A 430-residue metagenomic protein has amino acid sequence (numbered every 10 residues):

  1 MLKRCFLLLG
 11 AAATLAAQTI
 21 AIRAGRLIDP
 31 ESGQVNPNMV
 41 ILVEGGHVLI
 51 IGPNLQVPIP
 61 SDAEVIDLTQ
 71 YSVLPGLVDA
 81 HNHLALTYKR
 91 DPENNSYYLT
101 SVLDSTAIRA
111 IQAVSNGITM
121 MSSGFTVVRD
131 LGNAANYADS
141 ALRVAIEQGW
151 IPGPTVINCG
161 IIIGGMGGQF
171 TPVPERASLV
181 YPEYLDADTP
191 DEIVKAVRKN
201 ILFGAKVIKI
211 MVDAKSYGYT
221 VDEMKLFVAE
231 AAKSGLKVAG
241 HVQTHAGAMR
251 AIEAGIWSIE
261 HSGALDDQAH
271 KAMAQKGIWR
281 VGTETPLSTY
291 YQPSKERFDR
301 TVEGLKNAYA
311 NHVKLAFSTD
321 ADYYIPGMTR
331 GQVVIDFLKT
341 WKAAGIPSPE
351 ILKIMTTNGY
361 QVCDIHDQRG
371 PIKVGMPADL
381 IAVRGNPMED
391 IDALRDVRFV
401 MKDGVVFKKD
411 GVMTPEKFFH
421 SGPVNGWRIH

Functional and structural regions predicted by a protein language model:
L2-C5, A17-M39, V43-G45, N54 (+4 more regions): Active-site microenvironment of metallo-dependent hydrolases
Y71, H81-A85, M211, H241 (+1 more regions): Histidine-centered divalent metal-coordination motifs
Y71-V144, Q148-W150, Q169, D222 (+1 more regions): Metal-associated gating/positioning segment near the N- to mid-region
A85-R109, M166-P182, A274-F298, H312 (+2 more regions): Active-site gating loops and adjacent loop-to-helix segments of metal-dependent hydrolytic enzymes
R109-G117, D186-N200, Q243-G247: Short, acidic/polar
Q112-D139, G153-I161, F203-S216, K237 (+4 more regions): Divalent metal-dependent hydrolysis catalytic cores, especially in the metallo-beta-lactamase
V173-K225: Active-site gating/metal-coordination segments in enzymes
K233, R300-N386: His/Asp/Glu-enriched, well-ordered alpha-helical/loop segment that forms or immediately abuts the divalent-metal
